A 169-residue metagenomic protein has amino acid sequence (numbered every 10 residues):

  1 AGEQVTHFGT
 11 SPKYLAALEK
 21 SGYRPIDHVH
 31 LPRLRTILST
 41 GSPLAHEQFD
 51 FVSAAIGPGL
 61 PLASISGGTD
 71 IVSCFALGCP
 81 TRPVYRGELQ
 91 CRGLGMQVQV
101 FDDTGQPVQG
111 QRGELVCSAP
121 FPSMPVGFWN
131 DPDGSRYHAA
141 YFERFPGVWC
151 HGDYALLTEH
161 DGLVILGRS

Functional and structural regions predicted by a protein language model:
V5-T10, E19-V84, Q97, T104: Gly/Ser/Thr-rich phosphate-binding loop
K13-A16, S123: Alpha-helix/helix-capping structural signal
S66, E88-Q90, P107-V108: Replace "in large, NTP-powered and nucleic-acid-processing enzymes" with "in large, NTP-powered factors and other
R86-R92, R144-G147: Short Gly/Pro-enriched turn/cap motifs at secondary-structure boundaries
L94-M96, G113, G152: Change "...and in nucleic-acid phosphodiester-cleaving endonucleases..." to "...and in nucleic-acid processing enzymes
Q99-V100, L156: Hydrophobic beta-strand positions
P107, V116-S169: Conserved ATP-binding/catalytic segment of the ANL
